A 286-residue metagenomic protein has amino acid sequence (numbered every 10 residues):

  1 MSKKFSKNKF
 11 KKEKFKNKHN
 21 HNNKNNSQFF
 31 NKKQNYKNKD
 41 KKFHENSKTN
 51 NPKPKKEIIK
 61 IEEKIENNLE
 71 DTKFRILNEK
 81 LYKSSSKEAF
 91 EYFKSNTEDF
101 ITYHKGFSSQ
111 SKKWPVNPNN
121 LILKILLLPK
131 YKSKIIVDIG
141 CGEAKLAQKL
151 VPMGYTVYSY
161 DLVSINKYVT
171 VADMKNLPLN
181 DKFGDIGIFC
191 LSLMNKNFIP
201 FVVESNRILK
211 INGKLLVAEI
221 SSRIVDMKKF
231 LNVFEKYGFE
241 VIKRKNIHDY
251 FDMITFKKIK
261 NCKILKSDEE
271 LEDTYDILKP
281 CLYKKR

Functional and structural regions predicted by a protein language model:
M1-K64: Intrinsically disordered, Lys/Arg-rich low-complexity segments
I61-P129: Class I SAM-dependent methyltransferase Rossmann-like catalytic core, especially the SAM/SAH-binding loop
K130-G142: Conserved class I S-adenosyl-L-methionine
E143-G154: Conserved SAM-binding loop of SAM-dependent methyltransferases across substrates and taxa, primarily the Class I
K175-G187: A short acidic, Gly/Pro-enriched loop at the edge of an enzyme's catalytic core that lines a small-molecule cofactor
G184-I199: A short SAM/SAH-binding and catalytic strip from SAM-dependent methyltransferases
I199-I211: A short glycine-rich, Lys/Arg-flanked "PGG" loop and its adjoining helix->strand segment in the class I
I247-R286: Core SAM-dependent methyltransferase catalytic element
